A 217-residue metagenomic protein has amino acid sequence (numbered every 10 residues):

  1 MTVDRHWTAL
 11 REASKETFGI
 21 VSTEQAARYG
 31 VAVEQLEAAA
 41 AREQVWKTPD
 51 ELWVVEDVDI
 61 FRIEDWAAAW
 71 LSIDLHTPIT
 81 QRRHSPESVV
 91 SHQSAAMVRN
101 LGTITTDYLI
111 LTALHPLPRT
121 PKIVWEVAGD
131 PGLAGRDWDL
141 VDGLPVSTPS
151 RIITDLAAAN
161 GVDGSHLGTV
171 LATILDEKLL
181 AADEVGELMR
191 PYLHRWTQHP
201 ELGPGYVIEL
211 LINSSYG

Functional and structural regions predicted by a protein language model:
T2-R11, K15-T148, I152-D155, N160-E187 (+1 more regions): Short gly/ser-rich loop at a beta-strand->alpha-helix junction or flexible surface loop bordering the NTP-binding
P191: Glycine-rich phosphate-binding loops of nucleotide-dependent enzymes
